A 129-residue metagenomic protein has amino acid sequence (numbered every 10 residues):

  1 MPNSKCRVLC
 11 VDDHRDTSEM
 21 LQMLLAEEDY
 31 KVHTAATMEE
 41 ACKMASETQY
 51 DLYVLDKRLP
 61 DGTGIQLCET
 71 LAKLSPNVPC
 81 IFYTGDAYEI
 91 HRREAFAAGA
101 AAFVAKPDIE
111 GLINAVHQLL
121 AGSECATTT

Functional and structural regions predicted by a protein language model:
M1-R7, E110-T129: Non-catalytic signal-transmission and effector/linker regions of two-component phosphorelay proteins
R15-H33: Two-component/phosphorelay signaling modules centered on CheY-like receiver
T34, L59-G62, A97: Residue-level signal for the "D+5" position in two-component response regulator receiver
T37, T63-Q66: Acidic catalytic/metal-coordinating carboxylates
T48-V54, L59: Active-site beta3 strand of CheY-like receiver
I65-P76: Short amphipathic alpha-helix used as the core "switch/output" element in two-component signaling
Q66, A87-A105, E110-N114: Alpha4 helix (beta4-alpha4-beta5 surface) of REC/receiver domains from two-component response regulators
